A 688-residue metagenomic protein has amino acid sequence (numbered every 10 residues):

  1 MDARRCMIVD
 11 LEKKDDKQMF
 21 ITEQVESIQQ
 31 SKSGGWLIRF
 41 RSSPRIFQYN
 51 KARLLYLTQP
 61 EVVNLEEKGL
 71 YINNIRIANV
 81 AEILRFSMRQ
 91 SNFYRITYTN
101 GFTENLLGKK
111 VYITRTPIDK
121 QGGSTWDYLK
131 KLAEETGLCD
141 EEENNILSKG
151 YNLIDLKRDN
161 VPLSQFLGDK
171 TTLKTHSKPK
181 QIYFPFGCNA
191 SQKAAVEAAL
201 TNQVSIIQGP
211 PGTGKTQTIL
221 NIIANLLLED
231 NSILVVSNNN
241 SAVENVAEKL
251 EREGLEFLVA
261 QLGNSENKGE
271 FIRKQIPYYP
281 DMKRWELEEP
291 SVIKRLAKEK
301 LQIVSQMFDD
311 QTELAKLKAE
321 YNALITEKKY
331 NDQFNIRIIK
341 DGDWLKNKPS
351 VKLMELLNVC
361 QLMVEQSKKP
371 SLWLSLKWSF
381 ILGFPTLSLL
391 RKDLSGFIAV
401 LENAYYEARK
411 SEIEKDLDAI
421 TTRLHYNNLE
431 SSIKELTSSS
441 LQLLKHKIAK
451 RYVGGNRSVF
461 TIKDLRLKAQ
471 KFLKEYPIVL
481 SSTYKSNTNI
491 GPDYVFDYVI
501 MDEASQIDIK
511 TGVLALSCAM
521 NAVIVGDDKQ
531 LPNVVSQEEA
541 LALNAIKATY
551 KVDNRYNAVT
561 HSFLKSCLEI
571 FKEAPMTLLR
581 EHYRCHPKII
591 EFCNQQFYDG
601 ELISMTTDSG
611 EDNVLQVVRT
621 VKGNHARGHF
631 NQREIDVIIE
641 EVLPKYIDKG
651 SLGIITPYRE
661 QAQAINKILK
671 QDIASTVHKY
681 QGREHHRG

Functional and structural regions predicted by a protein language model:
M1-V62, F257, N264-G269, P277-L424: Charged C-terminal transducer/switch regions of large nucleotide-driven machines
I38, P44-A198, K268-E289, A449-N456: Pre-P-loop entry segment of helicase/translocase ATPase cores
Y98, L129, E142, N264 (+3 more regions): Flexible glycine-/small-residue-rich
D119-G187, Q311, M354-V495: Conserved helicase NTPase catalytic core signature
G168-L258, K468-V523: Secondary-structure-rich domain cores
P185, I233-V236, E286-I293, K300-I303 (+5 more regions): Hydrophobic alpha-helical scaffolding
T213, T218, I222-N225, E229-L250 (+3 more regions): Conserved RecA-like ASCE P-loop NTPase motor core of nucleic-acid helicases/translocases
Y484-Y498, S505-G688: Conserved helicase motor core of SF1/SF2 NTP-dependent helicases
